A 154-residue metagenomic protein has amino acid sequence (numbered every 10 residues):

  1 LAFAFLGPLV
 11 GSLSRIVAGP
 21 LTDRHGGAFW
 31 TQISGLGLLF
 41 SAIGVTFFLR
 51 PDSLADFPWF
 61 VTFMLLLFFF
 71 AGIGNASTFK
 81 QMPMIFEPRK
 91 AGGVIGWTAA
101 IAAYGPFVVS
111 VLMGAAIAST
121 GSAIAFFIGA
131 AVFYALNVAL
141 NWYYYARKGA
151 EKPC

Functional and structural regions predicted by a protein language model:
L1-L9, W59, G93, A125: Loop-to-transmembrane helix entry
P8-I16, P106-F107: Residue-level signature of mid-helix packing/kink "hotspots" within the transmembrane helices of 12-pass Major
S14-G27, I117: Helix-to-loop junctions at the C-terminal end of transmembrane segments in multipass secondary transporters
A28-S77: C-terminal transmembrane helical hairpin of 12-TM major facilitator-type secondary transporters
S77-I85: Intracellular helix-loop hinge segments at the cytoplasmic ends of transmembrane helices in 12-TM rocker-switch-type
P88-T120: A late C-terminal transmembrane helix in Major Facilitator Superfamily
G114-Y134: A membrane-interface helix-boundary motif in multi-pass transporters
I128-C154: Multi-pass alpha-helical transporter architecture, strongest for 12-TM Major Facilitator/SLC carriers used
